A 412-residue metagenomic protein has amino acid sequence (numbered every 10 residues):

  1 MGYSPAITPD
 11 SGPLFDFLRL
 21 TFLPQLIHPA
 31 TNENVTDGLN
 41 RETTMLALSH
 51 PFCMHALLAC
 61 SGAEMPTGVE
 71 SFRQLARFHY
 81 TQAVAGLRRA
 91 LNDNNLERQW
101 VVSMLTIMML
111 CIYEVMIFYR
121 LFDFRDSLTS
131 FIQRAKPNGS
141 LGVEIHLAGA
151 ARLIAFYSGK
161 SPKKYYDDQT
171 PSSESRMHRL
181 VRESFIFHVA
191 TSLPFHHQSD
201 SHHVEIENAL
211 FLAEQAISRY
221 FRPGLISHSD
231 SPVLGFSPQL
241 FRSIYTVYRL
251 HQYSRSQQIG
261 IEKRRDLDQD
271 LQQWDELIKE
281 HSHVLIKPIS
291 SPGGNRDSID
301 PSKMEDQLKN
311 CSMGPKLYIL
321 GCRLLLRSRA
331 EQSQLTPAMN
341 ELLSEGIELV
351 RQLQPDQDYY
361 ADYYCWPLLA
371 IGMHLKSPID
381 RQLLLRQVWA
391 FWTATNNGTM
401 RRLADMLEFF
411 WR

Functional and structural regions predicted by a protein language model:
M1-R98, R120-F122, K136-R412: Intrinsically disordered, low-complexity activation-like regions
L58-C60, M109, S127-S130, Y245: Short loop/turn segments at strand-loop or loop-helix junctions that form parts of catalytic or ligand-binding pockets
V101-S103: Outer-membrane beta-barrel architecture
C111-A135: Short, compositionally biased segments
